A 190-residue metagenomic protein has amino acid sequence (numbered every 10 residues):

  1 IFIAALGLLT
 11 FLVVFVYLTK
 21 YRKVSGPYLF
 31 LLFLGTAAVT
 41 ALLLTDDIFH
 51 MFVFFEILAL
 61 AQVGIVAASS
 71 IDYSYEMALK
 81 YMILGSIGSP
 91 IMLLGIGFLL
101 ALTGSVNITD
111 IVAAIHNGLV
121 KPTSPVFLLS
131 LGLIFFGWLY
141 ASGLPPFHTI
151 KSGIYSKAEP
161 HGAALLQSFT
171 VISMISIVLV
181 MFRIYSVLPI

Functional and structural regions predicted by a protein language model:
I1, S25-Y28, A37, S105-G132 (+2 more regions): Membrane-interface segments at transmembrane helix junctions and kinks in multi-pass inner-membrane proteins
I1-L43: Hydrophobic alpha-helical transmembrane segments in multi-pass integral membrane proteins
G7-F11, I96-G97, L133-W138: Hydrophobic core segments of alpha-helical transmembrane domains in multi-pass membrane transport and ion-translocation
L9-F15, M51, L93-I96, P145-H148 (+1 more regions): Alpha-helical transmembrane segments of polytopic integral membrane proteins, especially the permease/helical cores
F11-K23, V63-M77, A141-S156: C-terminal ends of transmembrane helices
P27-L34, A38-V126, Y140: Alpha-helical multi-pass transmembrane bundles of energy-transducing inner-membrane proteins
L133-I190: Short helix-boundary/re-entrant hairpin motifs in multi-pass inner-membrane proteins
